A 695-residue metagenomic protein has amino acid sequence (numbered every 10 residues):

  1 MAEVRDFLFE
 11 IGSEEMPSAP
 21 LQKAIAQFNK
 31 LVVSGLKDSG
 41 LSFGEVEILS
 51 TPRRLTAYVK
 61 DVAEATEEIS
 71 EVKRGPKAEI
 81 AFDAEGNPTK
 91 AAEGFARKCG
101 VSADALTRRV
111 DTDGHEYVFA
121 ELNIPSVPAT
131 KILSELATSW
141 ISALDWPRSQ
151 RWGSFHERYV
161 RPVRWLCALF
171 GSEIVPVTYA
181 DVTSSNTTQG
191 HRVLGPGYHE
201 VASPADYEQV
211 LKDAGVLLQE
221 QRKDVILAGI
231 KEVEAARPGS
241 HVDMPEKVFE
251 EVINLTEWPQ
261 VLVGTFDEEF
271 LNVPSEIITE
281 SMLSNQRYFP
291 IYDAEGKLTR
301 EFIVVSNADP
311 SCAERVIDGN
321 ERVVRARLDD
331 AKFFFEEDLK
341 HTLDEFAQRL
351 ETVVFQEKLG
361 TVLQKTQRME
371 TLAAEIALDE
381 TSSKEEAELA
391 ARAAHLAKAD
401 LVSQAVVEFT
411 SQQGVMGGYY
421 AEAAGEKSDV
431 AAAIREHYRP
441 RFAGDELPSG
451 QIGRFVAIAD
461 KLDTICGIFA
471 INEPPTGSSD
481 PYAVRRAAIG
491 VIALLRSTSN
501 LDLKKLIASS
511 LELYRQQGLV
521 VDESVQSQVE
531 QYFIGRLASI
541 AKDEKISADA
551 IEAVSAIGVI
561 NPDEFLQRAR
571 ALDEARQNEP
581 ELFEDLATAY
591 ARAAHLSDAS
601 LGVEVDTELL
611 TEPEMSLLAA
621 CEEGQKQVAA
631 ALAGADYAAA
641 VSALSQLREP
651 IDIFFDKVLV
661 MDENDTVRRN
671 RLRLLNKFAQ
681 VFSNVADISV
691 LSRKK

Functional and structural regions predicted by a protein language model:
M1-K695: Amphipathic alpha-helical "coupling" segments that flank catalytic cores
